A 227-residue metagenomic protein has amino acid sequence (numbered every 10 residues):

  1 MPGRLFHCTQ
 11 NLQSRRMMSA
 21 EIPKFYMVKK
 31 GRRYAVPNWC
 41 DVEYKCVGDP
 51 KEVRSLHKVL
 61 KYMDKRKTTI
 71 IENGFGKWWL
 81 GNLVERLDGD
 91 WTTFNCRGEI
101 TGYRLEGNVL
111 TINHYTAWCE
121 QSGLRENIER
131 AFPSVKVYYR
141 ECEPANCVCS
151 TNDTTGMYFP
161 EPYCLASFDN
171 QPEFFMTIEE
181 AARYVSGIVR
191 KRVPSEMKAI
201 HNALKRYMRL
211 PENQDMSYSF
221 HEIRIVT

Functional and structural regions predicted by a protein language model:
M1, M17-M18: Methionine residue identity
S14: Cationic, low-complexity basic patches in intrinsically disordered or flexible, solvent-exposed regions
S19-T227: Intrinsic low-complexity, intrinsically disordered or marginally ordered coil/linker segments
